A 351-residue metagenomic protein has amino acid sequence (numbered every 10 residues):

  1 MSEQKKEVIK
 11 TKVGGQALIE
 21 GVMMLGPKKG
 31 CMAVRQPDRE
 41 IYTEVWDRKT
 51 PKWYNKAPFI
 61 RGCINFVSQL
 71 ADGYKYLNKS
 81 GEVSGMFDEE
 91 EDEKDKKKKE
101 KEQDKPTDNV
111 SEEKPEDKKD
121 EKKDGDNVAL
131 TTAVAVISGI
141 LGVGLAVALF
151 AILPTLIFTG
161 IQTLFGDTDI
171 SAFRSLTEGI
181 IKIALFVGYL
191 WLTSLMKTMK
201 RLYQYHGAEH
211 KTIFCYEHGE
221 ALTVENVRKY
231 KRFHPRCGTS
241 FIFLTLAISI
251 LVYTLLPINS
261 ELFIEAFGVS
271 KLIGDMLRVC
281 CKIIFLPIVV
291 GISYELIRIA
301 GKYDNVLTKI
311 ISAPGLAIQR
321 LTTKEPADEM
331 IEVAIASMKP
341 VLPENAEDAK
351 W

Functional and structural regions predicted by a protein language model:
M1-K101: Divalent-cation
Q4-K12, A17-L18, K52-K56, D117-A135 (+1 more regions): Cytosolic juxtamembrane amphipathic/interface segments immediately preceding and feeding into a transmembrane helix
K5-K6, K12-G14, L18, V22-M24 (+5 more regions): Polar-ligand-bearing catalytic/cofactor-coordination segments of membrane-embedded or membrane-tethered inner-membrane
A57-K79, E178-Y203, L286-K302: Hydrophobic alpha-helical membrane-embedded segments
Y76, N127-T159, D167-K197, D275-K282: Hydrophobic alpha-helical transmembrane segments
V83, G142-D167, T245-R278, Y294: Juxtamembrane "helix exit" motif at the C-terminal ends of alpha-helical transmembrane segments in multi-pass membrane
K123-N127, F158-L176, E261-L277, I299-K309 (+1 more regions): Membrane interface segments of multi-pass transport proteins and intramembrane proteases
L130-A148, Y230-L255: Transmembrane alpha-helical segments and their cytosolic interface motifs in multi-pass membrane proteins
